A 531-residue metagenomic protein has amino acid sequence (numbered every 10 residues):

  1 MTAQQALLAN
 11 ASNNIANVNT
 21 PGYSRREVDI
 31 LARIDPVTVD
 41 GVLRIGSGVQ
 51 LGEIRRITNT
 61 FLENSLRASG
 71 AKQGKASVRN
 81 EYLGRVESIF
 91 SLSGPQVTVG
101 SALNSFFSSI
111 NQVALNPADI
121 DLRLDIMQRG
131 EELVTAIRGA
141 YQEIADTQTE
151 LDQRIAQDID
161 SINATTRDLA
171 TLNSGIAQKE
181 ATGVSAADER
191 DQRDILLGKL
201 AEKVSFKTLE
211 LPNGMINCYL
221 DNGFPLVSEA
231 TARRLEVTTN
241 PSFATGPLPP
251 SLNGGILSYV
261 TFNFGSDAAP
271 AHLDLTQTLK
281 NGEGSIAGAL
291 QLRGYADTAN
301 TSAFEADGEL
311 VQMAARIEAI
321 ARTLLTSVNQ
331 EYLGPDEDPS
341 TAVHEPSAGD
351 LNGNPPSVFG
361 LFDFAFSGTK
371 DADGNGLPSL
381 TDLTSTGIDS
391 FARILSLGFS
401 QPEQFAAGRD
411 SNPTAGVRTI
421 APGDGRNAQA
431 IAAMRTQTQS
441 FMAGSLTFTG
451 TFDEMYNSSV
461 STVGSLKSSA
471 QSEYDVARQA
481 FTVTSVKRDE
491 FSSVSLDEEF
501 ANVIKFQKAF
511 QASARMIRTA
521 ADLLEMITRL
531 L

Functional and structural regions predicted by a protein language model:
M1-L531: Structural signature of extracellular appendage/secretion-system components
